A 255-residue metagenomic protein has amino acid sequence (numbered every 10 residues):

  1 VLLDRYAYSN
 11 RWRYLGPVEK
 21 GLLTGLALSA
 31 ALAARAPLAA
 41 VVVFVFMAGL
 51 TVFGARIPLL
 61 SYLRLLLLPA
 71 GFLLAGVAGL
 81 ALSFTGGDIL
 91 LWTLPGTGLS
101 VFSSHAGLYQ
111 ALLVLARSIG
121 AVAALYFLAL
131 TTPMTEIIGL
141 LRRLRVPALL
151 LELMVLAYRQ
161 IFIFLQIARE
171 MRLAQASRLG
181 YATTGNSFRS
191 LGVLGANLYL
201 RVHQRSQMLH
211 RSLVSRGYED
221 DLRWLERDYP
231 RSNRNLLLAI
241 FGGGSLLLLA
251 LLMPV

Functional and structural regions predicted by a protein language model:
V1-P37, V45-G54, I163-V255: Transmembrane alpha-helix interface motif
K20, P58-A70, A239-I240: Alpha-helical transmembrane segments and their helix-start/interface "positive-inside/aromatic belt" motifs in integral
A36-F44, S61-R64: Short, aromatic-rich membrane-interface segments at the entry and exit of alpha-helical transmembrane domains
P37-L38, P58-L59, V146-L149: Membrane-helix interface segments
V43-L50, E136-L140: Hydrophobic transmembrane alpha-helix segments characteristic of membrane transport and insertion machinery
M47-R56, A70-G76: Alpha-helical transmembrane segments and their membrane-interface exit regions
L65-Y181: Juxtamembrane/interface alpha-helical elements of multi-pass membrane proteins
